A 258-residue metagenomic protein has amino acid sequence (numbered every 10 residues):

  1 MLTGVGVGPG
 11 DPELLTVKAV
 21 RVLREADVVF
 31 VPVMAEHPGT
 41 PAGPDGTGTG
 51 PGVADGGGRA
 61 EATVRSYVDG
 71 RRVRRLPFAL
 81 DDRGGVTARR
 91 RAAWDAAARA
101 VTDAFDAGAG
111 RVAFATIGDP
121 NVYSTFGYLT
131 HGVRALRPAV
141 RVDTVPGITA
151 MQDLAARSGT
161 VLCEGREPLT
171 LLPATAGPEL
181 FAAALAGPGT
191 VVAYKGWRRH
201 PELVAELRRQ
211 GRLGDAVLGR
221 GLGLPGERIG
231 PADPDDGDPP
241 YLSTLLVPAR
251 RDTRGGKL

Functional and structural regions predicted by a protein language model:
M1-A35: N-terminal phosphate-binding or glycine-rich loops at protein starts, especially the Walker A/P-loop of NTPases
L2, G43-P51, A183-L258: A contiguous loop/helix-start segment that scaffolds small-molecule binding in enzyme catalytic cores
D27-V29, V161, V191, L245: Short, well-ordered beta-strand core segments
V31-P32, R75, F114-T116, V142-G147 (+3 more regions): General beta-strand structural signal in soluble alpha/beta enzymes
G39-D82, T87-A88, Q210-A216: P-loop/Walker A phosphate-binding loop and immediately adjacent motor/lid segment at beta-alpha junctions
R89-D103: Glycine-rich, highly charged phosphate/nucleotide-binding loops
A104-G110, P138: Glycine-rich phosphate-binding loop signature in dinucleotide/nucleotide-binding domains
G118, V122-G187, D236, R250-T253: Class I SAM-dependent methyltransferase SAM-binding "motif I" and its flanking Rossmann-like core
